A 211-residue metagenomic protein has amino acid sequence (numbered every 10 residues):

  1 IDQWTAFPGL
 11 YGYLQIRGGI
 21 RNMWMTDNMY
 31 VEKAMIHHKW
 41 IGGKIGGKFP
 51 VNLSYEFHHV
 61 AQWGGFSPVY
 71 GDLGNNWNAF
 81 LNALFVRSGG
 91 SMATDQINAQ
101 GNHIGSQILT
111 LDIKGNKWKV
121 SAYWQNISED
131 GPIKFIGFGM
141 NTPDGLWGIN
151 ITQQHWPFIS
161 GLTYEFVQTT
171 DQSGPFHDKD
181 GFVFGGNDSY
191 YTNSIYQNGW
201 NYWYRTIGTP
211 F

Functional and structural regions predicted by a protein language model:
W4-R17, I45-S54, I113-K119, Q153-I159: Short loop/turn motifs that connect adjacent beta-strands in outer-membrane beta-barrel proteins
F7, R21-M29, Q62, I127-I133 (+1 more regions): Sequence/structural signature of outer-membrane beta-barrel proteins
I16-W24, V86-M92, Q125-E129, T209-P210: Flexible, solvent-exposed coil segments and beta strand-coil junctions, predominantly the extracellular/periplasmic
G18-W24, L53-H59, A122-N126, L162-Q168: Transmembrane beta-barrel strands of outer-membrane/channel proteins
M25, H37, G43, G47-K114: A conserved mid-domain beta-alpha-beta active-site/ligand-binding segment of alpha/beta enzyme cores
N28-I36, F66-Y70, P132-G137, G174-K179: Outer-membrane beta-barrel translocator domains and adjoining extracellular loop/strand segments of Gram-negative
M35-H58, G145-W156, T163-Q168: Transmembrane beta-barrel strand/turn architecture of Gram-negative outer membrane proteins
D95-S106, K114-F211: Outer-membrane beta-barrel pore domains
